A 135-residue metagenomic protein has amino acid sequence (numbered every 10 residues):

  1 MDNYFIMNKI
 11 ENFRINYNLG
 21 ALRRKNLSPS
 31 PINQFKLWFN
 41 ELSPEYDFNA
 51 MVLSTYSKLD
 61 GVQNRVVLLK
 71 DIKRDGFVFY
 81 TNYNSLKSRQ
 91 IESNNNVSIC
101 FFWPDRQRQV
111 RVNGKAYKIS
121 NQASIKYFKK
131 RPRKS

Functional and structural regions predicted by a protein language model:
D2-S135: Binding-site signature for planar aromatic cofactors or substrates
